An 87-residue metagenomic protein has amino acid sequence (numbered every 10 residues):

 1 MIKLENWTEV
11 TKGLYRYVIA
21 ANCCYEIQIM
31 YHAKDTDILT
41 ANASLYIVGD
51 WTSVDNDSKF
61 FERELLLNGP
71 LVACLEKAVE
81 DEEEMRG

Functional and structural regions predicted by a protein language model:
M1, C24-I27, T36, S58 (+2 more regions): Intrinsically disordered, low-complexity regions
M1-C24: Negatively charged, low-complexity tracts enriched in Asp/Glu with abundant Ser/Thr
K12-G13, D37, P70: Beta-strand-connecting loop/turn residues
L14, C23, Y31-A33, E76 (+1 more regions): N-terminal regions of proteins, emphasizing targeting and processing segments when present
Y17-V18, I38-T40, L75: Short, intrinsically disordered, low-complexity terminal segments
C23-V54: A short, structured beta-strand/loop element
Y46-G87: Mixed-charge, Lys/Arg-enriched low-complexity segments
